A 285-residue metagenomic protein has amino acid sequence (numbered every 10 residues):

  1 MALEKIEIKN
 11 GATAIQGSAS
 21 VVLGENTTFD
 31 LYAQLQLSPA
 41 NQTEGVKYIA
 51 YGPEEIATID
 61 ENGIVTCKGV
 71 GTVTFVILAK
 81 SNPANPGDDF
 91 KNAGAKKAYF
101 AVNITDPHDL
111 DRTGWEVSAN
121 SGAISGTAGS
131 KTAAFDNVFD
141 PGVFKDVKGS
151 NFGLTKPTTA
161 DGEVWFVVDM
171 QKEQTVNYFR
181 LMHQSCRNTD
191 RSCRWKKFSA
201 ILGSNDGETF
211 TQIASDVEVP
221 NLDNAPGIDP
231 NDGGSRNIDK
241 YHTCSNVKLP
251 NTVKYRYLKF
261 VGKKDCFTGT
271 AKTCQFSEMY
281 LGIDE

Functional and structural regions predicted by a protein language model:
M1-H108: Extracytoplasmic soluble-region selector
M1-L3, A12, R112, S118-A119 (+4 more regions): A broad structural signal for short, well-ordered beta-strand segments within beta-sheet-rich domains
K9-A12, I77-G87, H183-R187, D216-G227 (+1 more regions): Short regulatory "switch" loops immediately downstream of catalytic or recognition motifs within protein catalytic
A19-L23, F100-V102, V168, V217-P220 (+1 more regions): Generic detection of short hydrophobic beta-strand segments and adjacent strand-loop junctions
V22-N26, K68-V70, A93, T159-D161 (+3 more regions): Surface-exposed coil/turn segments at beta-strand junctions on protein surfaces, enriched
N103-Q171, Q184-C193, L222-G233: Disordered, acidic Ser/Thr/Pro-rich linker "stalks" and the adjacent N-terminal cap of the next globular domain
G142-A214, Y241-E285: Aromatic, loop-rich ligand-recognition surfaces of beta-strand-rich domains
Q212-K248: Extracellular carbohydrate recognition and processing domains and analogous Trp-centered ligand-binding platforms
